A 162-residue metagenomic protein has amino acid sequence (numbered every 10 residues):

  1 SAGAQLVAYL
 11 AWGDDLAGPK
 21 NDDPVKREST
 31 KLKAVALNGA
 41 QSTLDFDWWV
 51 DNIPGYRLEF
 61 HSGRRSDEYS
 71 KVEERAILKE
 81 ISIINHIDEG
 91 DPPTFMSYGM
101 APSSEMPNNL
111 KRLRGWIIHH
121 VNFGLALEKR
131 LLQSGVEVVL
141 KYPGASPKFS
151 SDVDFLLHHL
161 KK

Functional and structural regions predicted by a protein language model:
S1-D14, N85-S103: Conserved long hydrophobic alpha-helices within structured protein cores
S1-D51: Primarily recognizes the serine-hydrolase "nucleophile elbow" in alpha/beta-hydrolase and SGNH/GDSL folds
A2, R27, R75, K79 (+2 more regions): Extracytoplasmic/periplasmic, Sec-exported soluble proteins
Q5-Y9, K31, S82, N122-A126 (+1 more regions): Extracytoplasmic/secreted proteins, especially bacterial periplasmic and envelope-associated proteins
W12, L16, A40, D45-P92 (+1 more regions): Mobile cap/lid helix-loop segments that gate and shape the active-site cleft of serine hydrolases
D23-P24, E73-R75, K111-L113: Short, surface-exposed loop/helix-turn segments at secondary-structure junctions that function as lids/hinges flanking
E28-K33, D88-T94, S134-V136: Short, proline-enriched alpha-helix->beta-strand connector loops that line the catalytic pocket of alpha/beta-hydrolase
M96-S104, N108-K162: C-terminal catalytic histidine-bearing segment of alpha/beta-hydrolase fold enzymes
